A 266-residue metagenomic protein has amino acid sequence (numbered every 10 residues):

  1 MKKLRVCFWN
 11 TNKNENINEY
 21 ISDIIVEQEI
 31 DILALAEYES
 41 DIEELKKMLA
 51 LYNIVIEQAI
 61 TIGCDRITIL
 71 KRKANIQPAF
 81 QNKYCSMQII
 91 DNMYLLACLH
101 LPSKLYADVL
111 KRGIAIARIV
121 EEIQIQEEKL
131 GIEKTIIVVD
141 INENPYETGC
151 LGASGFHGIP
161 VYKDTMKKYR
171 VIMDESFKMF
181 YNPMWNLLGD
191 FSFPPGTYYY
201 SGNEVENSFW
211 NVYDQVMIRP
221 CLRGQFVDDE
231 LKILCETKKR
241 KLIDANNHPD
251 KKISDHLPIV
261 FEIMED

Functional and structural regions predicted by a protein language model:
M1-K3: Acidic, histidine-bearing metal-coordination/catalytic regions of metal-dependent phosphoesterases
R5-T11, I21-E43, L96, I119-L151 (+2 more regions): Active-site beta-strand/loop signature of hydrolases that rely on acidic residues for catalysis
W9-N14, G113-I114: Short, flexible loop segments at the rims of nucleotide/cofactor-binding pockets, characterized by
I24-I25, L49-Y52, G113-A115, A153-H157: Glycine-rich, phosphate-binding/catalytic loops in enzymes
I32-K104: Structured beta-strand-rich core segments of catalytic domains in phosphoester-bond hydrolases
L101-I116: Surface-exposed cleft-lining segments at the edges of enzyme active sites
E128-G131, P145-D266: Metal-dependent phosphoester-hydrolase catalytic domains
